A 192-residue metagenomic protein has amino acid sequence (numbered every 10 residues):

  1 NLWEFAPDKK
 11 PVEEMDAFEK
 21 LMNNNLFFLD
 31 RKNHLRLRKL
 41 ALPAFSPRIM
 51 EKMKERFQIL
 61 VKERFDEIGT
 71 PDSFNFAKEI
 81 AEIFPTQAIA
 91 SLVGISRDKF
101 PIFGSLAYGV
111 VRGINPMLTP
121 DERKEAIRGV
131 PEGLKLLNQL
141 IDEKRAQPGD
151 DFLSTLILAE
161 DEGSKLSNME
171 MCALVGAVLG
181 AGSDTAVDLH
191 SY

Functional and structural regions predicted by a protein language model:
N1-A77, T86-G104, Y108-L118, R123-R128 (+1 more regions): Active-site substrate-recognition loop segments, prototypically the cytochrome P450 B′-helix/B-C loop
F27, S46, M50, D142 (+2 more regions): Alpha-solenoid HEAT/Armadillo repeat architecture
K32, S73-A81, K165-E170, D184: Structural motif
L35-K39, I59, I83-Q87, K135 (+2 more regions): A generic alpha-helix surface/boundary motif
A41, P85, L137, L156 (+1 more regions): A residue-level signal for conserved active-site and pocket-lining positions in enzyme catalytic cores
E51-D66, L134-A173: Helix-hairpin-helix/helix-loop-helix acidic hairpins
T86-S91, S154-D161, S191-Y192: Contiguous, well-ordered alpha-helical segments that form the cores/surfaces of helical PPI scaffolds
E170-Y192: Cytochrome P450 catalytic-core helices
